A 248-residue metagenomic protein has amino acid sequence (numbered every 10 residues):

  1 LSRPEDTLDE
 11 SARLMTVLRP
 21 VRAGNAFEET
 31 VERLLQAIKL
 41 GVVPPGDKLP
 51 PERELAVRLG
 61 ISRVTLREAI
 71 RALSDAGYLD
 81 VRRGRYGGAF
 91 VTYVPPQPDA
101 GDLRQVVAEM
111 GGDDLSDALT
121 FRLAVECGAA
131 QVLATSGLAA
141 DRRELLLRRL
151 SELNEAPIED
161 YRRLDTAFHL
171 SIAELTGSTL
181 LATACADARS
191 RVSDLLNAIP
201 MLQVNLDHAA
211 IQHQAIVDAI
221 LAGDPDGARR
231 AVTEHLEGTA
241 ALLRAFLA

Functional and structural regions predicted by a protein language model:
L1-A124, Q131, A248: Short linear motifs at protein or domain termini
N25, E159, V204-D207: Short helix-capping and inter-helix turn/linker motifs at the boundaries of alpha-helical repeat units
A118-A198, A209-A215, G227-E237: Conserved amphipathic alpha-helical segments that form helical-bundle/coiled-coil interaction surfaces
E237-A248: Short, charge-rich amphipathic alpha-helical segments embedded in non-transmembrane helical bundles/solenoids
